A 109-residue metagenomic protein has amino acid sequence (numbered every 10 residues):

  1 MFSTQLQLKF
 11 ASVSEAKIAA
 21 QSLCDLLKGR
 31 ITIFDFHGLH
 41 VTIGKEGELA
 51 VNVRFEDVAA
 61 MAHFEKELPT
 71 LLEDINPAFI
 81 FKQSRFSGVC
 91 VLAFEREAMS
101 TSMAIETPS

Functional and structural regions predicted by a protein language model:
M1-A50, R54-E73, Q83-S109: Short S/T/G/P-rich N-terminal loop/turn motif that feeds into the first structured element of a domain
